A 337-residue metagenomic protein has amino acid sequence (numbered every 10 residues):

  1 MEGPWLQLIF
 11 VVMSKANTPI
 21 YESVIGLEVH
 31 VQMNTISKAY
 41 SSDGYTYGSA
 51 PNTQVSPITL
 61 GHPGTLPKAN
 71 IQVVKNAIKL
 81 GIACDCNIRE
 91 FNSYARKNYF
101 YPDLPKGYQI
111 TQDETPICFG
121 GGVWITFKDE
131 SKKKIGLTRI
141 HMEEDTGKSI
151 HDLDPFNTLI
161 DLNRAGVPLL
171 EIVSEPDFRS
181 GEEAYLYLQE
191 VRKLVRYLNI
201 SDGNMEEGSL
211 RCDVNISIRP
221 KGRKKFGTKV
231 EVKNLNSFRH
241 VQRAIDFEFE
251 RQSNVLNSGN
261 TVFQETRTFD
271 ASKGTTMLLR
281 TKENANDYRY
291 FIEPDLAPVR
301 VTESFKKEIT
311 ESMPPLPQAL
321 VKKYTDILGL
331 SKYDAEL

Functional and structural regions predicted by a protein language model:
E2, V11-V12: Acidic, Ala/Val/Gly-enriched low-complexity intrinsically disordered segments
S14-P315, L330-K332: Basic, nucleic-acid-interacting segments
P315-L337: Long, charged low-complexity interaction segments
